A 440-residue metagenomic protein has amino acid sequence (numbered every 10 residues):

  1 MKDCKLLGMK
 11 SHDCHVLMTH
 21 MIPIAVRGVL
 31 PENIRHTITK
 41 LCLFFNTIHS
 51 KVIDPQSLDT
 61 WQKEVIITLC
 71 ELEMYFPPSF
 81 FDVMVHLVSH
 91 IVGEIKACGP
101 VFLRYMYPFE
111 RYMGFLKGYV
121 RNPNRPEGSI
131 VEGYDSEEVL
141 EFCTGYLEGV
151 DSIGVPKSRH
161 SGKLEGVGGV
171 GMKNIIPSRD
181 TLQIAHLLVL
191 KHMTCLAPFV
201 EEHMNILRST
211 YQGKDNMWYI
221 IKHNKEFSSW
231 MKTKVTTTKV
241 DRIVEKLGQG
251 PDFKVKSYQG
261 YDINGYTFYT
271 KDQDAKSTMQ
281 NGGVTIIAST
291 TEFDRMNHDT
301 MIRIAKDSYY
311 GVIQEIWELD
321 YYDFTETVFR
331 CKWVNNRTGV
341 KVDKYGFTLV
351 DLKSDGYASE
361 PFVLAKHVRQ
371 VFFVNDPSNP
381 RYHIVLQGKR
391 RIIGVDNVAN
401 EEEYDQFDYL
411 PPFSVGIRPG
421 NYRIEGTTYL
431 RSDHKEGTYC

Functional and structural regions predicted by a protein language model:
M1-C440: Terminal interaction-prone segments of large eukaryotic proteins
